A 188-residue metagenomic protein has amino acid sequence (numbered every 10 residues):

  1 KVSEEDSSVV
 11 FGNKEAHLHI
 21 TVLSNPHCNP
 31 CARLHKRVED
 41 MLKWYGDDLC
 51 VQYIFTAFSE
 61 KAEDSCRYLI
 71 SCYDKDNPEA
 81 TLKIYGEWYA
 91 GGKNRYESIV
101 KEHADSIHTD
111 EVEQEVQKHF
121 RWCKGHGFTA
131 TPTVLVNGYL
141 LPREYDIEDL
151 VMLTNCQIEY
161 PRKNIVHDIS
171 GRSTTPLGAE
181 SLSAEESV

Functional and structural regions predicted by a protein language model:
K1, K163-T175, A179-E180, A184-E186: N-terminal targeting signals for export/organelle localization
K1-V2, T109-C123, Q157, P161: Charged, low-complexity, helix-prone segments enriched in Lys/Glu/Asp/Gln
V2-L18: A short beta-strand-turn-helix
V9-F11, G86-W88, S173, S183-E186: Short acidic-hydrophobic surface loop/beta-edge motif
G12, V116-I147: Charge-patterned, long linear interaction tracts outside catalytic cores
T21-H27, A32-V112, W122-T129, N164 (+2 more regions): Structural alpha/beta surface segment adjacent to cysteine/selenocysteine redox centers across thiol/disulfide enzymes
N137-N164: Non-catalytic, surface beta->alpha helical segment in thiol-disulfide oxidoreductase systems
